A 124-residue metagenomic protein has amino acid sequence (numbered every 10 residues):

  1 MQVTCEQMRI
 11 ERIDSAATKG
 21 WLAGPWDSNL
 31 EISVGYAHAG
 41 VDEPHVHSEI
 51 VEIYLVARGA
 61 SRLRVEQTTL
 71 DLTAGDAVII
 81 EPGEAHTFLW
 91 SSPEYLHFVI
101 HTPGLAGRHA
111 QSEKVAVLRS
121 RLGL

Functional and structural regions predicted by a protein language model:
M1-P44, E113-L124: A short, N-terminal "cap"/entry segment at the start of jelly-roll beta-barrel domains of the cupin/DSBH fold
N29-E31, I50, E94: A structure-centric signal for secondary-structure junctions around beta-strands
A37, V46-L63: Short, conserved beta-strand element in jelly-roll/cupin
G40-D42, T68, G83-A85: Short beta-turn/strand-loop junction motif enriched in small, turn-promoting residues
R64-T68, S91: Short strand-coil-strand connectors
Q67-P82: Short acidic-glycine-tyrosine-enriched beta hairpin
P82-Q111: Ligand-binding loop in jelly-roll beta-barrel domains
